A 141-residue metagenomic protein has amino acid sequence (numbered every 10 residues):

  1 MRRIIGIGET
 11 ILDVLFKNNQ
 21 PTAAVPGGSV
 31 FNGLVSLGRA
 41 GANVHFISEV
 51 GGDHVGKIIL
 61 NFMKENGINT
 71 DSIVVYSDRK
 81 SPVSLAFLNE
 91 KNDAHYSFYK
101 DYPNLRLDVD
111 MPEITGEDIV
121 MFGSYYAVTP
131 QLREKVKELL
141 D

Functional and structural regions predicted by a protein language model:
M1-I5, F62-E65, T70-S72, N92-D141: Ribokinase/PfkB-type carbohydrate-kinase core domain
R3-I4, K17-S84, E90-D93, K100-L105: Substrate-binding N-lobe of the ribokinase-like
G8-T10, S29, Y125: Active-site metal-binding loops of divalent metal-dependent hydrolases
G8-V14, N18: Nucleotide-activated donor-dependent transferases that construct or modify glycoconjugates
L12, G52, V128: Surface-exposed, flexible loop/turn segments at secondary-structure boundaries
